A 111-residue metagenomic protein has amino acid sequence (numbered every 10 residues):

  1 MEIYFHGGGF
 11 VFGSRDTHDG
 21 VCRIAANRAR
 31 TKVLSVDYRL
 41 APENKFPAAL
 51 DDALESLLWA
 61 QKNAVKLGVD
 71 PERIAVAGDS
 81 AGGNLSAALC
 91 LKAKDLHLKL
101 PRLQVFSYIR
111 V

Functional and structural regions predicted by a protein language model:
M1, T17-H18, L103: Residue-level recognition of specific faces of alpha-helices
M1-G9: Short beta-strand element of the alpha/beta-hydrolase
G7-G8, R15, R39, D79 (+1 more regions): Active-site pre-Tyr helix/loop in NAD(P)-dependent dehydrogenases
V11-G13, T17, G82, S86-A87: Short, electropositive, low-hydrophobicity segments enriched in small/polar residues
S14-R15, V21, L34-R73: Catalytic nucleophile-loop/oxyanion-hole region of alpha/beta-hydrolase and closely related hydrolase-like folds
V21-T31: A short, Lys/Arg-enriched amphipathic alpha-helix followed by its capping loop at the start of a domain
E55-V111: Primarily recognizes the serine-hydrolase "nucleophile elbow" in alpha/beta-hydrolase and SGNH/GDSL folds
